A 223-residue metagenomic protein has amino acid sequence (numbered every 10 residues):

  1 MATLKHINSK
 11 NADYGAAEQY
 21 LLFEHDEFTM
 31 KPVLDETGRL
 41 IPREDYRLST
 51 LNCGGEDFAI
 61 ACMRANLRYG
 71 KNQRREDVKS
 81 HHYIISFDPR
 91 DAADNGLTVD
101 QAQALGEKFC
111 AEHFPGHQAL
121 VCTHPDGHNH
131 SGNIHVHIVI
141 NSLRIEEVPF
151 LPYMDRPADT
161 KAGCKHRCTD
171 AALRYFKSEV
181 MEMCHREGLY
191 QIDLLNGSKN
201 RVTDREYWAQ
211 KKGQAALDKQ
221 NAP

Functional and structural regions predicted by a protein language model:
M1-P223: N-terminal nicking endonuclease/strand-transfer module with a His-rich metal-binding environment and a catalytic Tyr
